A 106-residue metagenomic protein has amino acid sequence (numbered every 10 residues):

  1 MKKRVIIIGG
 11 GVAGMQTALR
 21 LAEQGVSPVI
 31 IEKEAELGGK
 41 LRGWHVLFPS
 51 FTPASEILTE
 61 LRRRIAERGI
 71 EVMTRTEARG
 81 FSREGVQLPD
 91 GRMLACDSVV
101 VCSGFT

Functional and structural regions predicted by a protein language model:
M1-I8, A66-T106: FAD-binding core/adjacent interface of flavoenzyme oxidoreductases
K3-R68: Beta1-alpha1 glycine-rich phosphate/pyrophosphate-binding loop at the start of Rossmann-like nucleotide-binding domains
